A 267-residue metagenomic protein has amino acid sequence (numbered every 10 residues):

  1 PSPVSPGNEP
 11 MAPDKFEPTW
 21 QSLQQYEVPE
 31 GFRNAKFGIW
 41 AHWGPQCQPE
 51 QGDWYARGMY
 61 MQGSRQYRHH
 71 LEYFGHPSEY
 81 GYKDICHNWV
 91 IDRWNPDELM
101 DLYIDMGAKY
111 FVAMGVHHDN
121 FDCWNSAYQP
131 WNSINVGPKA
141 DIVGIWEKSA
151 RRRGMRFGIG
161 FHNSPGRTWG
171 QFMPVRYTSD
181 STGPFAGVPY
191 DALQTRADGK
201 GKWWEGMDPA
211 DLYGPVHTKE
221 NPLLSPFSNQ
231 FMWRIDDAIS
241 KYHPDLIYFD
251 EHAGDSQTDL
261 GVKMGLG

Functional and structural regions predicted by a protein language model:
S2-G267: Mature catalytic domains of secreted/periplasmic carbohydrate-active enzymes
